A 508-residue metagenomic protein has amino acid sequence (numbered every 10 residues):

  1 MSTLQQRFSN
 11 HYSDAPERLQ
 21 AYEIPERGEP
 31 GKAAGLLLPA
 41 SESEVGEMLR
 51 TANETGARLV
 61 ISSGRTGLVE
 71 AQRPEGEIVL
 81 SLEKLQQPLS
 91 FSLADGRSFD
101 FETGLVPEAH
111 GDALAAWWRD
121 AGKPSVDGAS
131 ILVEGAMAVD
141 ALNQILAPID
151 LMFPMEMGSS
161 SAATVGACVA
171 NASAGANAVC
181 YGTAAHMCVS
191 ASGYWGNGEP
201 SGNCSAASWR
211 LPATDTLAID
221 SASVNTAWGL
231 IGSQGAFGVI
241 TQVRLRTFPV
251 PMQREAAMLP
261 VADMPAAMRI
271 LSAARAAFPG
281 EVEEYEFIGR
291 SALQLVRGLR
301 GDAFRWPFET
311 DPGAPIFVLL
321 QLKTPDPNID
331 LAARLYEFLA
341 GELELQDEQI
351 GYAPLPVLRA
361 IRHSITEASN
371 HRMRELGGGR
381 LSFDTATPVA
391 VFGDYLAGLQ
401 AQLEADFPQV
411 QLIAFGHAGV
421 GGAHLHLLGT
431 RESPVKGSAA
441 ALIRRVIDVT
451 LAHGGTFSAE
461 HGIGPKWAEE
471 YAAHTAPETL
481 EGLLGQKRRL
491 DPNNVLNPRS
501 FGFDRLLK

Functional and structural regions predicted by a protein language model:
M1-E54, T66-S130, G158, A292-F304 (+4 more regions): N-terminal flexible segment immediately upstream of the FAD-binding catalytic core in FAD-dependent oxidoreductases
M1-R27, K32, E54-L59, G64-R65 (+3 more regions): N-terminal accessory segments
S13-A21, L245, P249, E255 (+4 more regions): C-terminal substrate-recognition/cap domain of FAD-linked oxidoreductases
A57, L151, P408, G455 (+1 more regions): Short glycine/serine/threonine/alanine-rich loop segments
L68-Q87, A147-L151, A174-A185, V243-P249 (+3 more regions): A glycine- and small-aliphatic-rich helix-loop capping segment at beta-alpha/alpha-beta transitions that lines
Q87-R97, E102-K123, D127-E281, L496 (+1 more regions): FAD-binding subdomain of flavoenzyme oxidoreductases
A468-K508: Activity-critical C-terminal alpha-helical subdomain
